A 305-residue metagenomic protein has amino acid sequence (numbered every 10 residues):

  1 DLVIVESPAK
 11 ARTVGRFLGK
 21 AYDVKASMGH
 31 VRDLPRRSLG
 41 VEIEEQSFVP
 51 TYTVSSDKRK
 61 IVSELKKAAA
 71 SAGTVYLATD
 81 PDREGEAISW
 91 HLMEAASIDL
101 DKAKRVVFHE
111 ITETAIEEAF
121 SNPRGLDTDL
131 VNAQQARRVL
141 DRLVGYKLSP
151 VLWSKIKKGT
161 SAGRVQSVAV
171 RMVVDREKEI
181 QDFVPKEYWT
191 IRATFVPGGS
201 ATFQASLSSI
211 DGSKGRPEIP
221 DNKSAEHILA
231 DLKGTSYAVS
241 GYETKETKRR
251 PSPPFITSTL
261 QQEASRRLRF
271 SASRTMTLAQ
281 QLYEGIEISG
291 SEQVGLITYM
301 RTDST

Functional and structural regions predicted by a protein language model:
D1-Q135, K147, R216-P220: Intrinsically disordered, low-complexity regulatory segments
I4, S55, A78, D82 (+10 more regions): Hydrophobic alpha-helical scaffolding
R12-R16, K60-A70, W90-E94, T114-S121 (+9 more regions): Solvent-exposed alpha-helical segments within well-ordered globular domains of core cellular machineries
D23, R32-V54, A162-E284: Long, highly charged, low-complexity internal segments
A70-S71, I111-G198, G241-K248: C-terminal or mid-to-C-terminal helical accessory/interaction module adjacent to the motor/catalytic core
A72-Y76, S154-I156, S240-T247, S258-R267 (+1 more regions): Glycine- and acidic
E86-A87, E110, Q134, R138 (+6 more regions): An alpha-helix initiation/capping motif
F270-T305: Extended, well-ordered alpha-helical scaffold/bundle regions in very large, multi-domain proteins
